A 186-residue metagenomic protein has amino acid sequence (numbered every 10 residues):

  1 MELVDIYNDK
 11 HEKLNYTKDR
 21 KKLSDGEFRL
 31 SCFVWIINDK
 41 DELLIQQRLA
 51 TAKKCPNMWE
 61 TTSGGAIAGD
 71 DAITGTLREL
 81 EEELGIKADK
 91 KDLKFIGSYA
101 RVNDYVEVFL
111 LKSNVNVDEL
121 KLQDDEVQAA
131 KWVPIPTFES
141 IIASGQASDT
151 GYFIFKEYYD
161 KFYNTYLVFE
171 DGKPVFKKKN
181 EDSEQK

Functional and structural regions predicted by a protein language model:
M1-F33, I37-D39: Acidic, metal-coordinating catalytic segment for phosphate/diphosphate chemistry, firing primarily on the Nudix
K10, N38-D41, L49, K112-V117 (+1 more regions): Short loop segments at secondary-structure junctions
R20-S24, K94-A100: Short, solvent-exposed loop/turn elements at beta->coil junctions and helix N-caps that rim active or binding pockets
D25-E27, K54-E60, K131: A short, polar/proline- and glycine-enriched secondary-structure boundary/capping micro-motif
F33-S63: A glycine-rich, hydrophobic loop/mini-helix early in the fold
L44-I45, T61-K94: The catalytic Nudix box helix
A100-V106, L110-K186: Nudix hydrolase/Nudix homology domain
